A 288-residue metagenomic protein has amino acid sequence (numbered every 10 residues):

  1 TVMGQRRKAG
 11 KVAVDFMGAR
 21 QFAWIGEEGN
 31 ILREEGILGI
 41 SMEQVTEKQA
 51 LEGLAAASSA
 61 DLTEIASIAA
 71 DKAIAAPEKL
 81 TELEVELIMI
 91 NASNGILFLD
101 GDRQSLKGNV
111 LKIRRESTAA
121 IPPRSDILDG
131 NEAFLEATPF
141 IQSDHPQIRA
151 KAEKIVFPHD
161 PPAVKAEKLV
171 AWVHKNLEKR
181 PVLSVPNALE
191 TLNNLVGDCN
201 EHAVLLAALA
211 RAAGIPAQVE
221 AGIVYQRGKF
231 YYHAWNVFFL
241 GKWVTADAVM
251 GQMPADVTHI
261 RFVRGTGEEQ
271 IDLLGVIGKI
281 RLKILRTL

Functional and structural regions predicted by a protein language model:
T1-I127: Acidic, serine/threonine-rich low-complexity disordered tracts
R7-K11, I155, V237, T245-D247: A generic structural signal for ordered secondary structure
G10, L83, N109-L111, E190 (+3 more regions): A broad, low-specificity signal marking well-ordered, structured residues that form hydrophobic/aromatic
F16, A221-I223, M250: Short, well-ordered turn and helix-capping elements at secondary-structure junctions
G26, D198, D247: Acidic active-site catalytic centers that drive phospho-/nucleotidyl reactions and related ester hydrolyses
L38, Q44-L54, I127-L128, A212-I215 (+1 more regions): Active-site rim recognition segments
S125-G197, T266-E268, I277-L288: Secondary-structure boundary elements
F157-K242, P254-A255, Q270: Active-site neighborhood of thiol-dependent amide/isopeptide-bond enzymes
